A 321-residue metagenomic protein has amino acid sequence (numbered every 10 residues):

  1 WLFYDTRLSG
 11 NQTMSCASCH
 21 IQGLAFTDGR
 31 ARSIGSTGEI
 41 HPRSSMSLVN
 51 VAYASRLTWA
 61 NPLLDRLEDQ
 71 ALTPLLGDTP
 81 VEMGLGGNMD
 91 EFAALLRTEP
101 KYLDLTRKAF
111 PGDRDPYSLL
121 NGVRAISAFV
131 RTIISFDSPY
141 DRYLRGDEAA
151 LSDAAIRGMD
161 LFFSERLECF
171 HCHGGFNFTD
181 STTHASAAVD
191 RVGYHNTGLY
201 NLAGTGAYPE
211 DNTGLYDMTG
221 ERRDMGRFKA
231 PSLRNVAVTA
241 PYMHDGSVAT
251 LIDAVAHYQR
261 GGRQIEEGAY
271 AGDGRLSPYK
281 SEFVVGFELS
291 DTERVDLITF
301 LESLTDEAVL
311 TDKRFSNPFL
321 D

Functional and structural regions predicted by a protein language model:
W1-T73, D141-H257, G262-Y270, K313-D321: Short glycine/threonine-rich turn/loop motifs
C19, I34, T79-E82, Q264 (+1 more regions): Hydrophobic alpha-helical segments
S36-R131, M225, A237, H244-A249 (+2 more regions): Periplasmic c-type cytochrome electron-transfer domains
D90-I156, D160-S164, G174-T183, P278-D321: Post-cleavage N-terminal segment of exported redox proteins
V255-E288, T292: Active-site pocket scaffolds in enzymes
